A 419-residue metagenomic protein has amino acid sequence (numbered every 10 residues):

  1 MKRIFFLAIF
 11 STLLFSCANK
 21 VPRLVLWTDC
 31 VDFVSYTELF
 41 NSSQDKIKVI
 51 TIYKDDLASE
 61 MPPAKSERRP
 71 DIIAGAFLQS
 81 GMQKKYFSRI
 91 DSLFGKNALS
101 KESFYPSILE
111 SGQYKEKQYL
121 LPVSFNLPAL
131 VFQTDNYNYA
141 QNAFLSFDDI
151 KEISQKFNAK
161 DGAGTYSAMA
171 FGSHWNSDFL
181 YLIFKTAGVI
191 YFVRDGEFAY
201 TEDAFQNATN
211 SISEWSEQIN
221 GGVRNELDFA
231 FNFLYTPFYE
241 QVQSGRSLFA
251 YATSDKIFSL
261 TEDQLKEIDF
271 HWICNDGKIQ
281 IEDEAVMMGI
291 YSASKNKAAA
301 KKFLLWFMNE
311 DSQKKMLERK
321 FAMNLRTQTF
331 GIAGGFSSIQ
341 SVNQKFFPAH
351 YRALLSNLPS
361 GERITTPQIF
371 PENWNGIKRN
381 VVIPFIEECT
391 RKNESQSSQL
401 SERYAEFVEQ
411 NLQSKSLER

Functional and structural regions predicted by a protein language model:
F15-Q79, A298, K315, N393-Q399 (+1 more regions): Conserved N-terminal structural module of periplasmic/extracytoplasmic solute-binding proteins
A76-A129, D269-I273: Hinge/lid segment of periplasmic solute-binding proteins
Q79-Q83, Q243, Y251-K266: A ligand-binding cleft/hinge motif common to bilobed small-molecule-binding domains
S92-S103, S167-A170, V189-N210, E262-D263 (+1 more regions): Short, solvent-exposed loop/beta-turn-alpha elements that line the ligand-binding surface or hinge of extracytoplasmic
Q113, Q340-S416: C-terminal capping/gating helix-and-loop segments adjacent to ligand/active sites or protein-protein/ligand interfaces
Y119-V123, P128, D149-N207: Extracytoplasmic/periplasmic solute-binding protein
G196-N232: Glycine-centered hinge/linker elements that transmit conformational signals in sensory and ligand-binding systems
E217, T261-F330: Extracytoplasmic/periplasmic substrate-recognition and gating elements
